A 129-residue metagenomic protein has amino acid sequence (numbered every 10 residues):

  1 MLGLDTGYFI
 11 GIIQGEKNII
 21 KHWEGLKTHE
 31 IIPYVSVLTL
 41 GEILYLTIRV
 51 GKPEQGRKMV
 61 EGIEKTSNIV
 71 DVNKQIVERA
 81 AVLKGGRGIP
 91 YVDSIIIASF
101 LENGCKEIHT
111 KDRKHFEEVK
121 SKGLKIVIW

Functional and structural regions predicted by a protein language model:
M1, G25, I97-W129: Acidic, PIN/NYN-like endoribonuclease modules and their adjacent C-terminal/linker elements
M1-V35, I48-E61, K122: Short, well-structured N-terminal submotif of metal-dependent ribonuclease cores
L4-D5, G11, V35-V37, I89-P90 (+2 more regions): Histidine- and aromatic-rich ligand-binding microenvironments
F9, L40, V77, H115-F116: A generic structural signal for short hydrophobic patches within well-formed alpha-helices
H29, L46, V50, T66-S67 (+2 more regions): Alpha-helix C-capping/helix-to-loop hinge sites
L40, V60-E64, Q75: Short linear capping/connector segments at secondary-structure termini
N68-R113: Active-site neighborhoods of divalent-metal-dependent phosphate/nucleic-acid chemistry enzymes
